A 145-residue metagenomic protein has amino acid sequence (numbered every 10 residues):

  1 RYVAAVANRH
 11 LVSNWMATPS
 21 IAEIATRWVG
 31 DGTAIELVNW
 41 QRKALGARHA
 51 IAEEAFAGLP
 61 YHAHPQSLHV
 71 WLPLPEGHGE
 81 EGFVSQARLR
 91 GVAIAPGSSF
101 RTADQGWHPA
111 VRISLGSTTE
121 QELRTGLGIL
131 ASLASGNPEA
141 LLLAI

Functional and structural regions predicted by a protein language model:
R1-R42: Conserved core segment of the aminotransferase class I/II
G30, P73-E76, G116-T118: Residue-level recognition of strand-loop junctions within catalytic nucleotide-signaling folds
R42-E53, Y61-L74, F83: Conserved glycine-rich beta-strand-loop-beta hairpin in the small C-terminal domain of fold type I
H78-V84, E120-T125: Short, conserved charged micro-motifs
L89, Q105-I145: PLP-dependent enzyme catalytic core of the Aspartate aminotransferase-like
A93: Residue-level detector of anion-binding/catalytic polar loops
